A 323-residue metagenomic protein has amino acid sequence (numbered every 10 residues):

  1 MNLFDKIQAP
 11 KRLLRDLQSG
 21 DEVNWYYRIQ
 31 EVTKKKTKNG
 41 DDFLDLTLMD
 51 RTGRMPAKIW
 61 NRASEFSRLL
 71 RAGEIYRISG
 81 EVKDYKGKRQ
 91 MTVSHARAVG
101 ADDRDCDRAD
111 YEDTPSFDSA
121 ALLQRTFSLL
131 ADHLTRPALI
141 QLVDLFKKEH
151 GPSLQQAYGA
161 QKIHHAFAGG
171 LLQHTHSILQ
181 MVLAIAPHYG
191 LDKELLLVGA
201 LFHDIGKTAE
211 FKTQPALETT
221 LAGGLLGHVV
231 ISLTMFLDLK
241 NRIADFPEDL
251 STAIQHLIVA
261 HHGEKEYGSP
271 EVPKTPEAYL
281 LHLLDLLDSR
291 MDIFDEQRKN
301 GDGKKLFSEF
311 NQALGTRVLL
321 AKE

Functional and structural regions predicted by a protein language model:
M1-V23: OB-fold nucleic-acid-binding modules
Y27, G73, I178, D285: Divalent metal-coordination and catalytic microenvironments
V32-D42, G53-A109: OB-fold single-stranded nucleic acid-binding module
D45-D50, T213: Short, acidic/hydrophobic/Gly-rich beta-strand patch recurrent on exposed beta strands that often constitutes part
Q90-Y158, I231: Extended, charge-rich, solvent-exposed interface segments
A138-M181, F202-G206: A short mid-domain helix/strand-loop element embedded in enzyme catalytic domains that forms or borders the active-site
I163-H164, Q173, L183-N300: Divalent metal-dependent catalytic cores for phosphoryl transfer on phosphate-bearing substrates
H282, K304-R317, A321-E323: N-terminal intrinsically disordered, cationic/polar leader segments that include organellar targeting peptides
